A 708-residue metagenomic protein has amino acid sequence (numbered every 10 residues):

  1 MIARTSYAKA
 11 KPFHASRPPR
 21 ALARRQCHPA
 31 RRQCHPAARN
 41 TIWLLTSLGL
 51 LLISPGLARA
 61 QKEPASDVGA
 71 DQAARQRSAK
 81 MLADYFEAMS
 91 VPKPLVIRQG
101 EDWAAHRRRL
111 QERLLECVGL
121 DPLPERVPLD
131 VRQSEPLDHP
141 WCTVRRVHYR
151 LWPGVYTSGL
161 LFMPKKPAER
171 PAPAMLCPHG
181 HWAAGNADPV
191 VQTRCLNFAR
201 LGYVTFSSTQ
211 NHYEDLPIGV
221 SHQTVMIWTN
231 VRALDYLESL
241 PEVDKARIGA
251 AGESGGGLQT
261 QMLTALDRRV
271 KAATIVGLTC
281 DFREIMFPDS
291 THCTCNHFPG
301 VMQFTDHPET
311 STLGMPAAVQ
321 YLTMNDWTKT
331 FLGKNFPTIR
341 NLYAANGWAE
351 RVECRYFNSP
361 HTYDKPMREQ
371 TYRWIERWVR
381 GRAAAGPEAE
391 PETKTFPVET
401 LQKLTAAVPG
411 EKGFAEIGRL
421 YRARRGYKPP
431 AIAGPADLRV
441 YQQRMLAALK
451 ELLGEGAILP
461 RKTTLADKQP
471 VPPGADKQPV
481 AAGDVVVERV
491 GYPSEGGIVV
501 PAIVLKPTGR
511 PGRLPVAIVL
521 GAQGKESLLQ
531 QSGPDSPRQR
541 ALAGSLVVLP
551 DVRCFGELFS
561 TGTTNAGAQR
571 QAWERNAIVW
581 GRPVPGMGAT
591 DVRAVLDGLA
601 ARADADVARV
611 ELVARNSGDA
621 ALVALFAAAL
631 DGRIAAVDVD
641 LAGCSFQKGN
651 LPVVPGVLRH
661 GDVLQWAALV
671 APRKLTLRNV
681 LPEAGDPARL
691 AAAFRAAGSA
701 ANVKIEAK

Functional and structural regions predicted by a protein language model:
T5, S16, R24-H28, Q33-R39 (+1 more regions): Short, low-complexity intrinsically disordered segments enriched in A/P/G/S/L with frequent Arg, especially at protein
I42-S54: Bacterial N-terminal signal peptides
G56-A60: Sec/Tat signal peptide C-region and signal peptidase I cleavage site
Q61-T157, P167-R170, A187, M315 (+8 more regions): Alpha/beta-hydrolase-fold serine-hydrolase catalytic core, especially in secreted/extracellular enzymes
M175-C177, S207, V519-A522, L549: Structural cue for short, hydrophobic secondary-structure segments
P189-F206, Q531-L549: Short amphipathic alpha-helix adjacent to the substrate-entry channel of hydrolases
E214-T229, I578-A589: Catalytic nucleophile-loop/oxyanion-hole region of alpha/beta-hydrolase and closely related hydrolase-like folds
D235-Q303, V595-L669: Primarily recognizes the serine-hydrolase "nucleophile elbow" in alpha/beta-hydrolase and SGNH/GDSL folds
